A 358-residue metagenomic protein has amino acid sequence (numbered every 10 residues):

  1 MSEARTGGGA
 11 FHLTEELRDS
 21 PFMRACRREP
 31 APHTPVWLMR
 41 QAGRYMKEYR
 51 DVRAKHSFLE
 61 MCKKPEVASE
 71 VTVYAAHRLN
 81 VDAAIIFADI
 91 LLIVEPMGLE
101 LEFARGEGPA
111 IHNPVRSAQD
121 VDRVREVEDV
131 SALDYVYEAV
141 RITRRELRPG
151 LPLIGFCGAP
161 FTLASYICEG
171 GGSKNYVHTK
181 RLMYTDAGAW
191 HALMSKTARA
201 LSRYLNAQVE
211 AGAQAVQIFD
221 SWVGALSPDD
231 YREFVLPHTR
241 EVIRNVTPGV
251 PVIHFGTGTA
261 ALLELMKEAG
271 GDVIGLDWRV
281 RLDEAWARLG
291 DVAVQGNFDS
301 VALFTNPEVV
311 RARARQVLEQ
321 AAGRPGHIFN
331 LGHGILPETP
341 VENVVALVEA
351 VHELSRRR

Functional and structural regions predicted by a protein language model:
S2-R105, I142, L236, R240 (+3 more regions): N-terminal basic, low-complexity leaders that serve as flexible interaction/assembly modules and, when applicable, as
S2-T6, T14-E15, D122, P149 (+1 more regions): Iron-associated oxidoreductase/ferritin-like identity signal
A54-S57, A118-E128, M183-W190: Short glycine/proline- and acidic residue-enriched helix-loop micro-motifs that form flexible lids or anion-recognition
E95-L99, P114, A164-C168: Short, conserved acidic/polar surface loops in the N-terminal third of protein domains
E100-P109, E169-K174: A glycine- and small-aliphatic-rich helix-loop capping segment at beta-alpha/alpha-beta transitions that lines
G106-E146: A gly/proline- and charged-residue-enriched helix-loop-helix capping module
A132-R358: Active-site loop segments of alpha/beta catalytic cores
